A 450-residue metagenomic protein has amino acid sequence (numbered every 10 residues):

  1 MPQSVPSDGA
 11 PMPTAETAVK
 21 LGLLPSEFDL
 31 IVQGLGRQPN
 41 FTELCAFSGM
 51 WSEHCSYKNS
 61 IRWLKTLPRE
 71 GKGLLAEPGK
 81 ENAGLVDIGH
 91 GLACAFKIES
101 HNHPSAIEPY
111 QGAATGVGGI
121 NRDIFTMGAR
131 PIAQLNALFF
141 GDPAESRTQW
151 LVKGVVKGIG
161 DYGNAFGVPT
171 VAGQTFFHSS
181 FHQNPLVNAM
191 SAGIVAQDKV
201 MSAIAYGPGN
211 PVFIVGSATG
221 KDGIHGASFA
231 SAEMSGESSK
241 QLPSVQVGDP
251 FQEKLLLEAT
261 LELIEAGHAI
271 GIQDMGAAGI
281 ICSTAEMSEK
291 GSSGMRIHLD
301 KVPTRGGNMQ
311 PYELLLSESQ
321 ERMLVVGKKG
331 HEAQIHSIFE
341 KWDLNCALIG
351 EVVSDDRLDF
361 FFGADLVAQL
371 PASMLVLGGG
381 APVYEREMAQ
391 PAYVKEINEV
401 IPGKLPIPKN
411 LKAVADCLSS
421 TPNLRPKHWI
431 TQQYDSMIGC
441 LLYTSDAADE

Functional and structural regions predicted by a protein language model:
M1-S445, D449-E450: Glycine/proline-enriched, intrinsically flexible loops and inter-domain linkers
